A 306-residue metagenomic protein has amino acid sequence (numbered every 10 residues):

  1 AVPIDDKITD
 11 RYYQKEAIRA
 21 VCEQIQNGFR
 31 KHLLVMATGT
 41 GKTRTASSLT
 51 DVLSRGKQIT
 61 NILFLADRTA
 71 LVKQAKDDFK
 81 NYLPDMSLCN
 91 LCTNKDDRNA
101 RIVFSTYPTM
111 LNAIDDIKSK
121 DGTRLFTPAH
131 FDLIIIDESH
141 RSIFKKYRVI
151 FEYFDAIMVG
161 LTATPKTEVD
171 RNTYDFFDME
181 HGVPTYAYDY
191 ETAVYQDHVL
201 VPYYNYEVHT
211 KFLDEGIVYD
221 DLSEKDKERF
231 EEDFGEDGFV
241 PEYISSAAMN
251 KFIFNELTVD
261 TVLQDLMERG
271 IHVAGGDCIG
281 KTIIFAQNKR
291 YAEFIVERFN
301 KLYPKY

Functional and structural regions predicted by a protein language model:
A1-N61, A70, Q74-D85, N99-I102 (+4 more regions): ATP-dependent helicase/translocase motor core
H32-V35, T60-R68, C278-N288: Conserved RecA-like ASCE P-loop NTPase motor core of nucleic-acid helicases/translocases
V72, S139-I143, T167-E168: Catalytic P-loop NTPase motifs of RecA-like helicase/translocase cores
T93-I102, P108-A129, R148-V149: Conserved helix/coil segment N-terminal to the catalytic DExD/H
V103-T106, I157-T162: Structural recognition of the conserved hydrophobic beta-strand(s) that form the central parallel beta-sheet of P-loop
G122-G160: SF2 helicase catalytic motif II
R171-I279: Interdomain helical connector at the RecA1-RecA2 junction of SF1/SF2 helicase-like NTPases
N288-Y306: Conserved helicase motor "Helicase C" RecA-like lobe of SF1/SF2 P-loop NTPases
